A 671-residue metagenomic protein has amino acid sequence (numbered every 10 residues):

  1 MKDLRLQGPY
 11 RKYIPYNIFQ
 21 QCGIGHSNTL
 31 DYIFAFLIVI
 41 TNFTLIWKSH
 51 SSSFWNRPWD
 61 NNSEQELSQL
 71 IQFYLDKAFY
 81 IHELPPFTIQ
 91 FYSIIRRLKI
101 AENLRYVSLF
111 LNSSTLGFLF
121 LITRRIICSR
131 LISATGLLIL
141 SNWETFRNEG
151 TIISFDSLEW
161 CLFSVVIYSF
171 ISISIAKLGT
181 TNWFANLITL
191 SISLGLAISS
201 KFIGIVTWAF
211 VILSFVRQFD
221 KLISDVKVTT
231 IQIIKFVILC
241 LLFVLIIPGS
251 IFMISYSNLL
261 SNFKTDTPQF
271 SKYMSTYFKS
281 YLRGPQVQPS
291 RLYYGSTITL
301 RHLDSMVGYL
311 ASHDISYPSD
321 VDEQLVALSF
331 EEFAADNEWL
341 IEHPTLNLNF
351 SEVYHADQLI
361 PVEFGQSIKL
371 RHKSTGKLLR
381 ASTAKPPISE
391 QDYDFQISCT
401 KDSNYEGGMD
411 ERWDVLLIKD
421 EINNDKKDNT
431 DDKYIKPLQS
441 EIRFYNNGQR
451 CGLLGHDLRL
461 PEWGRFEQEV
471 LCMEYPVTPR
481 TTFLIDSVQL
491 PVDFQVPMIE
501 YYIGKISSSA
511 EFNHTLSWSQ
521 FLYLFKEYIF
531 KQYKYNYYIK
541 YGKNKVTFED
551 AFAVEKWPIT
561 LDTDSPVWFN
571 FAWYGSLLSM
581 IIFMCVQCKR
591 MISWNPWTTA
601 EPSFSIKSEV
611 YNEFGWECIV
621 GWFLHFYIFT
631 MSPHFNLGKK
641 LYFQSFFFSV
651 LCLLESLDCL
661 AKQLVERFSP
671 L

Functional and structural regions predicted by a protein language model:
M1-W47, S114, L239-P248: Start-transfer (signal-anchor) and selected internal transmembrane alpha helices of multi-pass inner/ER membrane
T41-N42, G136-E144, L194, I198: Short helix- or helix-capping micro-motifs that position conserved polar/aromatic residues at function-defining sites
S51-Q69, F79-F91, E102: Extracytoplasmic catalytic/substrate-binding loops of multi-pass membrane glycan-assembly enzymes
E102, Y106-I127, V165: Transmembrane-helix motifs of polytopic, lipid-linked glycan transferases
L104, T145-E159: Short acidic/glycine- and proline-prone juxtamembrane loop motifs at membrane-interface regions of multi-pass membrane
L158-G179, T189-L194, S649-C652: Specific aromatic-rich, kink-prone transmembrane helix
V166-A185, A197, V216-K221, L657: Membrane-interface transmembrane helices that cradle and orient dolichyl/undecaprenyl
L259-Q520: Lectin-like carbohydrate-binding module/patch detector with strong preference for beta-trefoil
